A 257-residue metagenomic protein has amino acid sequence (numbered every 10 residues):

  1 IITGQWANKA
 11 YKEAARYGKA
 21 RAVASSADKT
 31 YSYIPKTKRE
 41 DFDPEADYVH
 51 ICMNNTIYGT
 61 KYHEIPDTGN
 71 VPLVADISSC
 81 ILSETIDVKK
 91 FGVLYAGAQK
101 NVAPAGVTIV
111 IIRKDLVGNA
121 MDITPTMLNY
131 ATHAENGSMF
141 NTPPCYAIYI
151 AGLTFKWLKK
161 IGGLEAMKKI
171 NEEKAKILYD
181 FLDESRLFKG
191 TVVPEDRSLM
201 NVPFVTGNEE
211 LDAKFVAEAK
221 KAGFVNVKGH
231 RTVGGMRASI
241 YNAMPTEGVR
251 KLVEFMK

Functional and structural regions predicted by a protein language model:
I1-W6: Conserved PLP-anchoring active-site segment centered on the Schiff-base-forming lysine
K9-Y17: Active-site-proximal loop->helix
A14, S26-C80: Active-site phosphate-binding strand-loop segment of PLP-dependent enzymes
V74, V88-Q99: Conserved active-site segment immediately N-terminal to the catalytic lysine that forms the internal aldimine
A98-Y179, V193: Active-site C-terminal subdomain of aminotransferase-like
F188-A219: Conserved PLP-binding catalytic core of the aspartate aminotransferase-like
K221, H230-K257: PLP-dependent enzyme catalytic core of the Aspartate aminotransferase-like
